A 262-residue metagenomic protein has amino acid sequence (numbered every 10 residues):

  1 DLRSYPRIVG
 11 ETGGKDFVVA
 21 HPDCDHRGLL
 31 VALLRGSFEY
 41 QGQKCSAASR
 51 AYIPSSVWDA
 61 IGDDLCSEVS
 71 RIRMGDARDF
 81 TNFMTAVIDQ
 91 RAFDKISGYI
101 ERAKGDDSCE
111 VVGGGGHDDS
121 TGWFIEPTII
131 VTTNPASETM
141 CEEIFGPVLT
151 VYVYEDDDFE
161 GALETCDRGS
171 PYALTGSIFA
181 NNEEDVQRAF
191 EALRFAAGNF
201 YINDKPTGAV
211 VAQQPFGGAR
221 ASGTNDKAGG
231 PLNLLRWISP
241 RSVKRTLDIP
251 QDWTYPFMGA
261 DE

Functional and structural regions predicted by a protein language model:
D1-C45, S55, S222-I238: Conserved NAD(P)+-binding/catalytic subdomain of aldehyde/semialdehyde dehydrogenases
I8, V19, S67, R73-M74 (+2 more regions): Conserved C-terminal structural/oligomerization subdomain of aldehyde/semialdehyde dehydrogenase
T12-K15, G42-R50, C66-G98, G116-F124 (+2 more regions): Flexible, acidic loop-helix segments that line cofactor/substrate-binding pockets
G14, P54, L65, A103 (+2 more regions): Residue-level signal for inorganic ion chemistry
D25-L29, V57-G62, P135-T139: Short helix-loop capping/hinge motifs at secondary-structure junctions, enriched in acidic/polar residues
S97-D107: Long, low-complexity segments enriched in small/aliphatic residues
D107-G116: Short secondary-structure junctions
